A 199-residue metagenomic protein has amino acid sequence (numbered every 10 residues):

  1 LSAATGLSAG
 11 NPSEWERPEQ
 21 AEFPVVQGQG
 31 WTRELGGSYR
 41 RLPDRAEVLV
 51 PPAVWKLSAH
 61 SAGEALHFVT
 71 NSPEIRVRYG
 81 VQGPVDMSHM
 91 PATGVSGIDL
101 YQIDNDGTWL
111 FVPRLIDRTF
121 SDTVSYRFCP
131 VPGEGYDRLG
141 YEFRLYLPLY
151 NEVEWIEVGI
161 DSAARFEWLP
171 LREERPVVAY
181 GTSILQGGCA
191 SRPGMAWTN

Functional and structural regions predicted by a protein language model:
L1-P176: N-terminal secretory targeting modules
E174-G194: Catalytic nucleophile-elbow at a beta strand-turn-alpha helix junction centered on a G-D-S/GDSL motif, marking
M195-N199: Short amphipathic alpha-helix adjacent to the substrate-entry channel of hydrolases
